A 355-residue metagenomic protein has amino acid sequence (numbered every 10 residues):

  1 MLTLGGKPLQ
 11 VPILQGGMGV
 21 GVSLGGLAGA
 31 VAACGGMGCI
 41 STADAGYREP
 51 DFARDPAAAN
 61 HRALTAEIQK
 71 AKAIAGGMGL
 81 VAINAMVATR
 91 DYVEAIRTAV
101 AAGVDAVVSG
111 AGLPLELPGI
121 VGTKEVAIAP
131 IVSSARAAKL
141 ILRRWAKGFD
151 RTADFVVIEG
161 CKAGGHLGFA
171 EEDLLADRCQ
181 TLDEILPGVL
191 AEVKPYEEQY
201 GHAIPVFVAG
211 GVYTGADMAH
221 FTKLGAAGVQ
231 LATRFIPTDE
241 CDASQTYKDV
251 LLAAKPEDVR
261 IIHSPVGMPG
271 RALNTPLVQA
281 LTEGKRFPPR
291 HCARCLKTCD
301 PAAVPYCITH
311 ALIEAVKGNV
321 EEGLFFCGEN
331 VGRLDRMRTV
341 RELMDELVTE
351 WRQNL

Functional and structural regions predicted by a protein language model:
M1-Q199: Active-site entrance/lid segments in N-terminal catalytic domains of soluble metabolic enzymes
L14, A163-F207, Y213-L355: Conserved active-site-proximal phosphate/metal-binding subdomains
V22, V212-Y213: Residue-level detector of alpha-helix initiation sites
